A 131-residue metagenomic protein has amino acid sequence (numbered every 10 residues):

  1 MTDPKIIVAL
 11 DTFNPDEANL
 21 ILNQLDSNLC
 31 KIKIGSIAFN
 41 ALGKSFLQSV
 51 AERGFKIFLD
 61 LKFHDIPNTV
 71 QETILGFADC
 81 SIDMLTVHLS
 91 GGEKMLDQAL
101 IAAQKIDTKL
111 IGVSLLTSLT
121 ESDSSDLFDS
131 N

Functional and structural regions predicted by a protein language model:
T2-I6, T69-N131: Conserved anion-binding
V8, I32, K62, L85: Conserved, mostly hydrophobic/aromatic
A9-F13, G35-F39, H64-I66, S90 (+1 more regions): Active-site beta-loop-alpha junctions enriched in small/polar residues
F13-L25, N68-G76, N131: Short, acidic/polar
Q24-K33, C80: Catalytic domains of carbohydrate-active enzymes, especially glycoside hydrolases
L25, S36, N40-A41, A51-R53 (+1 more regions): Active-site beta->alpha loop and helix N-cap motifs at the rims of alpha/beta catalytic domains
D26, L47-E52, L100-K105: Surface-exposed amphipathic alpha-helices with a cationic face
I57-F58, L110: Hydrophobic beta-strand scaffold residues
